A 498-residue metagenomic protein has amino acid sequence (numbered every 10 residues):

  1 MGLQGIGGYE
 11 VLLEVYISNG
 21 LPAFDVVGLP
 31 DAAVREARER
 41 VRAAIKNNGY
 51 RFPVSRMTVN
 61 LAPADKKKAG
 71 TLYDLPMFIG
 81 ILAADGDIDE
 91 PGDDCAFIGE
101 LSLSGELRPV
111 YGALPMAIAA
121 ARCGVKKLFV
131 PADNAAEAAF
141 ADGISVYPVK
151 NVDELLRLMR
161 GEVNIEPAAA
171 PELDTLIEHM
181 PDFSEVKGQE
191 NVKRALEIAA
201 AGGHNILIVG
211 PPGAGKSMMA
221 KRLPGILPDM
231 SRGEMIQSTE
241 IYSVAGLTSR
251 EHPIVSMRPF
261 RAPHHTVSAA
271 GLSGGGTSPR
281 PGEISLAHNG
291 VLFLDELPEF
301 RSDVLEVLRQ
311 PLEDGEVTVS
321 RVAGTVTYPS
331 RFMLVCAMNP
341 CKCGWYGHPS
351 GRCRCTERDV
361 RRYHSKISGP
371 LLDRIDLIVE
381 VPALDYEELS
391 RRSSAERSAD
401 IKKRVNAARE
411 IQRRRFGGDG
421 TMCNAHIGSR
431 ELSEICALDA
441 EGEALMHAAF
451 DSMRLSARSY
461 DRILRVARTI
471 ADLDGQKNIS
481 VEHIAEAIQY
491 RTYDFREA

Functional and structural regions predicted by a protein language model:
M1-L207, A214-S217, S320, S459-Y460 (+2 more regions): Peripheral, non-AAA+ core regions of ATP-driven protein-machinery
V11-I17, L272, D376-V379: Short beta-strand elements
P30-R38, P53, N60-G70, P279 (+1 more regions): Basic, amphipathic alpha-helical bundle interface domains used for macromolecular binding and assembly
L103, L292-F293, E299-F300, Y386: Residues immediately C-terminal
E197, P253-I254, P259, A270-L292 (+1 more regions): Conserved alpha-helical scaffold flanking the Walker A/P-loop in AAA+ ATPase domains
I208-S249: Walker A/P-loop
E234-S268, G275-G276, P382, M422-R430 (+2 more regions): Conserved inter-motif catalytic segment of the P-loop NTP-binding fold
N289, D295-E296, V307: Walker B catalytic acidic pair
